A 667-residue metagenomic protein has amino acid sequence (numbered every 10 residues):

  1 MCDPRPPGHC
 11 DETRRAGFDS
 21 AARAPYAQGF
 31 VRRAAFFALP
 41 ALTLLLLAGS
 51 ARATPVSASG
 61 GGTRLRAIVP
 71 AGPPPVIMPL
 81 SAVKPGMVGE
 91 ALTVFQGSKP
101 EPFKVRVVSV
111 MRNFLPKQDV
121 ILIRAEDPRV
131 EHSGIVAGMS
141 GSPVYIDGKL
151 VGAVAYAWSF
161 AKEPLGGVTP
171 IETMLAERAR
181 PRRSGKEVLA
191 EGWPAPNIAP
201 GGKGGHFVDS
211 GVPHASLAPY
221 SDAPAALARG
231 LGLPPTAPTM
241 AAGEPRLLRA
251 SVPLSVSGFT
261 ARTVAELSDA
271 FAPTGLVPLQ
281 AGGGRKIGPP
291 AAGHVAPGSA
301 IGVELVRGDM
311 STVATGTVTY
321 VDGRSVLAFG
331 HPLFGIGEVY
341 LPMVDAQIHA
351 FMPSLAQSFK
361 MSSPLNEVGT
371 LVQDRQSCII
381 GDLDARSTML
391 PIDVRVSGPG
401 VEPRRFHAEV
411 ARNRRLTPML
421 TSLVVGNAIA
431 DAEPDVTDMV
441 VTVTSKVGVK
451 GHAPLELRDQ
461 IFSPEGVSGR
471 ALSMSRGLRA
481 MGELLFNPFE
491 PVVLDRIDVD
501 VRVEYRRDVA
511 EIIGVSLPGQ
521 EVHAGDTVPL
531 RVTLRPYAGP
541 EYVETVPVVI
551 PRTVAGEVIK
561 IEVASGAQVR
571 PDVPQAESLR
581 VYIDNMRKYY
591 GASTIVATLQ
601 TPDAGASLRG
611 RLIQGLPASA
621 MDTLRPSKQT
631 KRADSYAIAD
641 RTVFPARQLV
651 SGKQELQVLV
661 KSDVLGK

Functional and structural regions predicted by a protein language model:
M1, F18, V31, V56 (+1 more regions): Short hydrophobic transmembrane-like helices used for membrane targeting/insertion
R5, R14-R15, R23, R32-R33 (+2 more regions): Basic polycationic patches enriched in arginine
P6-C10, T43-L45: Compositionally biased low-complexity segments, especially N-terminal hydrophobic helices that form the hydrophobic
G8, A16-G17, G29, G49 (+1 more regions): Residue-identity detector for glycine
F18, Y26, F30, F36-F37: Aromatic (phenylalanine/tyrosine) cluster motif
P40, L45-L46, R52-K667: Terminal presequence/propeptide segments associated with secretion/organelle targeting and zymogen/polyprotein
